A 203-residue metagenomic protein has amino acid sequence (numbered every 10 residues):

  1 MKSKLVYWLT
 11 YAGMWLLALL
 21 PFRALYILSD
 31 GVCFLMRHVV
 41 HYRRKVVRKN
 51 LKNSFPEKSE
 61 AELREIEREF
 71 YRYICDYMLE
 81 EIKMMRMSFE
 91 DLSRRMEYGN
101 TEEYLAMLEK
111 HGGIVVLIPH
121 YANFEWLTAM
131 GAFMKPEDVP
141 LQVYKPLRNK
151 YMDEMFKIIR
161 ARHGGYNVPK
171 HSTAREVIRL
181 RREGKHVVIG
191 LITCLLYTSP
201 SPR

Functional and structural regions predicted by a protein language model:
M1-V115, A122-N123: Membrane-proximal helical "anchor" segments flanking the first transmembrane region of inner-membrane enzymes
L108-H171: Catalytic core of membrane glycerolipid acyltransferases/transacylases, capturing the structured, soluble-facing
G113-V115, H186-G190: Residue-level preference for the first positions of well-ordered beta-strands
G131, V188-L196: A glycine-rich, aromatic-flanked flexible loop/lid motif
V177-R182: Small-residue-rich helix-loop
Y197-R203: Conserved small/polar residues in nucleotide/adenosyl-binding loops
